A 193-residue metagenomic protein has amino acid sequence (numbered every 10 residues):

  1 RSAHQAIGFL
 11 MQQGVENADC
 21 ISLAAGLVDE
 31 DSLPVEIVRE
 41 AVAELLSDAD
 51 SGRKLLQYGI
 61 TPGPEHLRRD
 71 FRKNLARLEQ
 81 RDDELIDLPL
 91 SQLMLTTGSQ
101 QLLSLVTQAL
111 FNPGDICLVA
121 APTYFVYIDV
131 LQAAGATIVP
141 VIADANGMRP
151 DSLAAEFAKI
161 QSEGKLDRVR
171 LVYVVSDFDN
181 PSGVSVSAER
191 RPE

Functional and structural regions predicted by a protein language model:
R1-S47, A158: Conserved N-terminal helix/loop that builds the PLP phosphate-binding region of the aspartate aminotransferase-like
L46-E193: Conserved core of the PLP fold type I
